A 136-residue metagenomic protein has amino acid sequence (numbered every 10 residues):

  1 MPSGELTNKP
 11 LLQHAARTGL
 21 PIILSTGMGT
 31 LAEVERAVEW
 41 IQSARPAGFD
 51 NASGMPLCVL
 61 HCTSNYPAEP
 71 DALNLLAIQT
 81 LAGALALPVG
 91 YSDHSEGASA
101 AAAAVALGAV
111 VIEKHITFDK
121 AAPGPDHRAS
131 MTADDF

Functional and structural regions predicted by a protein language model:
M1-F136: Catalytic cores and adjacent flexible loops of soluble metabolic enzymes that perform enolate/carbanion chemistry on
